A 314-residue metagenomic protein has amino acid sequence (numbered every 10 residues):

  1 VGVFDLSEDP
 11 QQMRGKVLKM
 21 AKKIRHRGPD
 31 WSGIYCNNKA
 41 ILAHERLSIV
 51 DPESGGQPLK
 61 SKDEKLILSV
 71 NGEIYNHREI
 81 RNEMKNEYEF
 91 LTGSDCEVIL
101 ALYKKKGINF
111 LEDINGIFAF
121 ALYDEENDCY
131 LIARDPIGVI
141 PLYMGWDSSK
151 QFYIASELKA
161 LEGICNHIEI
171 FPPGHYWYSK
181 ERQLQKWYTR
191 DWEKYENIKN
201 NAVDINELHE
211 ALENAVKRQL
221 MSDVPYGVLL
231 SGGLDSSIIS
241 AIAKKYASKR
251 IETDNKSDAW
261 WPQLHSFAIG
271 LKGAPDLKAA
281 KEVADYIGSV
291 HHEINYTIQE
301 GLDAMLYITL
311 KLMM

Functional and structural regions predicted by a protein language model:
G2, S7, G15-M20, H26 (+4 more regions): N-terminal segments that mediate ammonia production and transfer in glutamine-dependent amidotransferase systems
D5-G15, N86, E125-L131, P136-L142 (+2 more regions): ATP-dependent adenylate-handling active sites, centered on carboxylate activation for C-N bond formation
G28, G72, I99, W177 (+2 more regions): Residue-level signal for inorganic ion chemistry
S32, P52, Y143-M144: AMP-dependent adenylate-forming
V50, G55-P58: An anion-binding catalytic pocket shared by soluble metabolic enzymes
K85, K104-I108: Glycine-centered helix-coil hinge/cap
D95-C96, N115-I117, L277: Conserved glycosyltransferase catalytic-site signature
